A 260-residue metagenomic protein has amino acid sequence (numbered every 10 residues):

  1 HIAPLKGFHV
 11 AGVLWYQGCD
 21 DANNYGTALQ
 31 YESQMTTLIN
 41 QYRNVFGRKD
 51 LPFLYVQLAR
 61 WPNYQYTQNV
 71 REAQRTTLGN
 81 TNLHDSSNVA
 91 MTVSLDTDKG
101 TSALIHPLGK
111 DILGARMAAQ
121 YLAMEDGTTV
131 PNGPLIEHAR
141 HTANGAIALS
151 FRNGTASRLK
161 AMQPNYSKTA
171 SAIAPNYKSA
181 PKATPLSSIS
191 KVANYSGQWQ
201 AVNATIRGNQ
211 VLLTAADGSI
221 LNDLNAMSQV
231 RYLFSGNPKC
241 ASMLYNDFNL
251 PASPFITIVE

Functional and structural regions predicted by a protein language model:
H1-E260: Cell-envelope and extracellular/periplasmic
